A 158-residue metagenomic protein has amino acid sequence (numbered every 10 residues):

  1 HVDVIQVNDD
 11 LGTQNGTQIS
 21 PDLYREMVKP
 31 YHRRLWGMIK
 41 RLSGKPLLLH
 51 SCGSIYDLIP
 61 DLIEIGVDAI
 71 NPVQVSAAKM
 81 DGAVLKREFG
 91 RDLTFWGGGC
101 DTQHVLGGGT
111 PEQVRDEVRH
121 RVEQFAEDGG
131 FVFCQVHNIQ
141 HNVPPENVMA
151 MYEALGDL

Functional and structural regions predicted by a protein language model:
H1-L158: Active-site loop segments of alpha/beta catalytic cores
